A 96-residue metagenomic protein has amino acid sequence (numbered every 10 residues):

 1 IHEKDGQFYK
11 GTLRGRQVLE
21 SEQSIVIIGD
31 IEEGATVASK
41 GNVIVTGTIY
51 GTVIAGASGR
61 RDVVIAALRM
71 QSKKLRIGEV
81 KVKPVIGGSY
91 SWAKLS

Functional and structural regions predicted by a protein language model:
I1-V18, G59-S96: Intrinsically disordered, low-complexity terminal regions
